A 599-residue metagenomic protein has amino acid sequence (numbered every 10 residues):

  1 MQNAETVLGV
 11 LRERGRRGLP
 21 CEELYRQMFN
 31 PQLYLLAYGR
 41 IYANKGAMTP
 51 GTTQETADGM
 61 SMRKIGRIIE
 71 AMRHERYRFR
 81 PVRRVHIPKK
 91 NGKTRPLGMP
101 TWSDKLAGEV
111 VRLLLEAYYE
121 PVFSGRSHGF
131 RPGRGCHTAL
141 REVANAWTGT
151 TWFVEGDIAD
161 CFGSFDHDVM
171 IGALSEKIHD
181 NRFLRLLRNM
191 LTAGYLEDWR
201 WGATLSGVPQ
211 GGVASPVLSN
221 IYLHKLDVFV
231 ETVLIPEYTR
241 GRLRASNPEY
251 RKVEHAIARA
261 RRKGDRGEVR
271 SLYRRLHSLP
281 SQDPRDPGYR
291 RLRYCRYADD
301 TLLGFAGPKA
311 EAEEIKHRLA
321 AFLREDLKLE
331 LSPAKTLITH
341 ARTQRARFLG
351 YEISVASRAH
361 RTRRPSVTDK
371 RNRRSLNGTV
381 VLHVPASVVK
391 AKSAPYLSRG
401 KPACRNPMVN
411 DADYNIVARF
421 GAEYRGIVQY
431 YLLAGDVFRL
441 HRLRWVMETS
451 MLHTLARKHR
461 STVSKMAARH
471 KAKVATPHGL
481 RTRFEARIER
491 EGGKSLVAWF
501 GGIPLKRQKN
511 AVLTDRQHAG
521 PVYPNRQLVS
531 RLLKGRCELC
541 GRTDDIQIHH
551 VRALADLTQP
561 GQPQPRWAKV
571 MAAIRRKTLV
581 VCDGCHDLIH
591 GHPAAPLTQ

Functional and structural regions predicted by a protein language model:
M1-Q599: Non-catalytic terminal/accessory segments
